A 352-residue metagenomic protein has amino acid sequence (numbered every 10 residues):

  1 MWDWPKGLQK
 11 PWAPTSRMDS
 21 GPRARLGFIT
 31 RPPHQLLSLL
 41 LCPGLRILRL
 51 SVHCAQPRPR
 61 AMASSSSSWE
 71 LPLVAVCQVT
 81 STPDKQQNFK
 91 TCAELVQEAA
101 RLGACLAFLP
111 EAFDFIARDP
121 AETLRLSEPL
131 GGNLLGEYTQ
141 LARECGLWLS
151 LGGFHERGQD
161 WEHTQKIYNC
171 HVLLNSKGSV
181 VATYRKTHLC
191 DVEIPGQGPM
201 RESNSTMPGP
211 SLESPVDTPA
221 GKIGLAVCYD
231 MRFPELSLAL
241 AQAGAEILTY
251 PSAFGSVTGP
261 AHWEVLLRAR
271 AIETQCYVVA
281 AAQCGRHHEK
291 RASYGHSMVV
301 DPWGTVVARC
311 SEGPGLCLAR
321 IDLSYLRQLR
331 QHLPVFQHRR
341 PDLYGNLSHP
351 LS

Functional and structural regions predicted by a protein language model:
M1-V76, Y344-S352: Eukaryotic N-terminal low-complexity, Ser/Thr- and Lys/Arg-rich leader segments that predominantly function as
R46, H53-L106, T249: N-terminal active-site segment of His-dependent metallophosphoesterases
V74-C77, N88, V96-L126, A142 (+6 more regions): Active-site beta-strand/loop signature of hydrolases that rely on acidic residues for catalysis
F115-R118, V172, T183-C190, M298 (+1 more regions): Short beta->alpha transition motifs characteristic of CBS
L130, Q140, R157-A243, I247 (+3 more regions): Active-site catalytic loop in hydrolytic enzyme cores
L130-S150, K222, C228-C317: CN hydrolase (nitrilase-like) catalytic-core segments centered on the catalytic cysteine and neighboring Lys/Glu
L151-G153, C170-L173, S214, S297-V299 (+1 more regions): Short beta-strand scaffold segments in enzyme catalytic cores
L326-S352: A conserved C-terminal secondary-structure "cap"
